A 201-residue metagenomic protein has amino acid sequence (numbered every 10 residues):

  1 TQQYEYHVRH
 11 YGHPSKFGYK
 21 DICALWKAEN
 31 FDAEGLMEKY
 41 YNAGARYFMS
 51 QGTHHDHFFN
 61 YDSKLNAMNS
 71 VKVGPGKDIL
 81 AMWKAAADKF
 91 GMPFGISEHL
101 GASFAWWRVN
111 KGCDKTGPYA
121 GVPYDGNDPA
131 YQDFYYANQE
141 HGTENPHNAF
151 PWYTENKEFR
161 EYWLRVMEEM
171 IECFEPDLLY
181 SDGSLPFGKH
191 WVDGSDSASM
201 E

Functional and structural regions predicted by a protein language model:
T1-E201: Mature catalytic domains of secreted/periplasmic carbohydrate-active enzymes
